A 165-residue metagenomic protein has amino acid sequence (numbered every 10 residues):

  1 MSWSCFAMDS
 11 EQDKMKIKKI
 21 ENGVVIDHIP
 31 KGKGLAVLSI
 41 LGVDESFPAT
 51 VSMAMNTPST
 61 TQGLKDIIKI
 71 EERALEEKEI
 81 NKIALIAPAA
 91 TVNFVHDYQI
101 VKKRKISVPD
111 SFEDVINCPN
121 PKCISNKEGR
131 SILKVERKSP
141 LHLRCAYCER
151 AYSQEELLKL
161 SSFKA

Functional and structural regions predicted by a protein language model:
M1-S2, A146: Generic detection of intrinsically disordered/low-complexity segments and helix-coil linkers/edges
W3-R104: Interaction interfaces in information-processing and related assembly proteins
Q99-A165: Cys/His-clustered metal-coordination modules, chiefly Zn-binding fingers
